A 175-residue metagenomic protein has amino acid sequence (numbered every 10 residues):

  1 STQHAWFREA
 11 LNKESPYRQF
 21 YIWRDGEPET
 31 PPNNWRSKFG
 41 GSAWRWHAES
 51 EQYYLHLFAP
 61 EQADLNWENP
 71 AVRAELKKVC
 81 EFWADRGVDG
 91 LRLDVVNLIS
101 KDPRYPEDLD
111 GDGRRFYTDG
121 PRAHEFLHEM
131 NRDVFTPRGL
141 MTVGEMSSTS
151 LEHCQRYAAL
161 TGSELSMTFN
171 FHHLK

Functional and structural regions predicted by a protein language model:
S1-E81, D85, L98-T149: Acidic/aromatic-lined carbohydrate-recognition and catalytic surfaces of CAZymes acting on diverse glycans
D89, R104-P106, Q155-Y157: A generic "cationic amphipathic patch" detector
G90-R92, G139-V143, S166-T168: Structural preference for beta-strand elements that scaffold enzyme active sites
M146-K175: Noncatalytic carbohydrate-binding groove/subsite architecture in carbohydrate-active enzymes
